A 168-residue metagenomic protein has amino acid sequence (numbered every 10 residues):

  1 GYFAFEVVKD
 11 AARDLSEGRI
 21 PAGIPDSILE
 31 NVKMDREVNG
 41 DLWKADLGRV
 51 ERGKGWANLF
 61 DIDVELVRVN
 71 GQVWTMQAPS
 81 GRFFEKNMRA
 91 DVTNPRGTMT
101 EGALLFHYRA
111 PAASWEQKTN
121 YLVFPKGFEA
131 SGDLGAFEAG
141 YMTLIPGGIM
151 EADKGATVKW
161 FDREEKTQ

Functional and structural regions predicted by a protein language model:
G1-Q168: Mature-chain termini and adjacent capping regions
